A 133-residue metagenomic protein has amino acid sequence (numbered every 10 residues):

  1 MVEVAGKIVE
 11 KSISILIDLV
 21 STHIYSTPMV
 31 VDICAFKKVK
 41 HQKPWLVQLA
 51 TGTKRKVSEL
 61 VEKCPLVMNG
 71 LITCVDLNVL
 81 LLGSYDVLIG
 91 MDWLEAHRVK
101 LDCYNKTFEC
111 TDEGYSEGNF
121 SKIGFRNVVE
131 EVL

Functional and structural regions predicted by a protein language model:
M1-A5: Charged, flexible boundary elements
S12-S14, L19-L133: Aspartic protease core domain of the pepsin/retropepsin superfamily
